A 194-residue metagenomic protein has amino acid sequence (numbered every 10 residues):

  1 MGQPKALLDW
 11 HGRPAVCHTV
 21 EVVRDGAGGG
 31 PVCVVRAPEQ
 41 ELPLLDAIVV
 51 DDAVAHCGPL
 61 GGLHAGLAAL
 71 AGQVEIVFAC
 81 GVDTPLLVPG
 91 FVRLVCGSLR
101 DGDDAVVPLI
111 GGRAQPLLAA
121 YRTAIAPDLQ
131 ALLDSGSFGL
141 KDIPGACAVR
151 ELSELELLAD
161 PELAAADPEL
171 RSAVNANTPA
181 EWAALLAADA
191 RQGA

Functional and structural regions predicted by a protein language model:
M1-L170, L186-A190: Nucleotide and nucleotide-moiety/phosphate-recognizing core
V174: Conserved anion/nucleotide-ligand pocket segment
E181: Catalytic donor/gating beta->alpha subdomain of glycosyltransferases that bind UDP-sugars
Q192-A194: Actinobacteria-biased recognition of intrinsically disordered, low-complexity terminal regions
